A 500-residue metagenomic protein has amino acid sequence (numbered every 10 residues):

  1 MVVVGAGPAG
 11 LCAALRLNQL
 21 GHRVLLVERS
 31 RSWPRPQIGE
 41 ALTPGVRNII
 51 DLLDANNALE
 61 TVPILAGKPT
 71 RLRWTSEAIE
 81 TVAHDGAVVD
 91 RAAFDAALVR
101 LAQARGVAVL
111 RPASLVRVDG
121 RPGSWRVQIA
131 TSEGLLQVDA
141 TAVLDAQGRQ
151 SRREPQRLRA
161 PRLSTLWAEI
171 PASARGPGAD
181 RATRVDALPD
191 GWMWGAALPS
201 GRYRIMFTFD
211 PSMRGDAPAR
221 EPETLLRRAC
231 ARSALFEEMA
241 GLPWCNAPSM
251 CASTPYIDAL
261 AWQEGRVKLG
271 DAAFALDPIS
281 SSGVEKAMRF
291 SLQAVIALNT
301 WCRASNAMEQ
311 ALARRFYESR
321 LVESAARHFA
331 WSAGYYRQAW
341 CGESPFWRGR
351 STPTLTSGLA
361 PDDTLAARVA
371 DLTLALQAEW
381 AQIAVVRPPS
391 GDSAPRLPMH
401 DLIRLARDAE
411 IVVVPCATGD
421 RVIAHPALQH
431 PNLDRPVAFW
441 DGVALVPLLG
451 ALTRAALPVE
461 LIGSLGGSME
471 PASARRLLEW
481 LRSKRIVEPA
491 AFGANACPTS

Functional and structural regions predicted by a protein language model:
M1-A9: Beta1/beta-strand and adjacent pyrophosphate-binding region of the FAD-binding site in flavoprotein oxidoreductases
N18-I38: Glycine-rich FAD pyrophosphate-binding loop
L20, L101-A240: Predominantly flavin-linked oxidoreductase catalytic cores and closely associated redox partners
R47, D51-A97: A conserved beta-strand/loop capping segment in the N-terminal third of enzymes that catalyze redox or closely related
G215-R303, M308-A333, A339-C341: FAD/FMN-dependent oxidoreductases across multiple families
N299-A394: C-terminal helical "tail/cap" subdomain of flavin- and related membrane-associated enzymes
A367-A451, R475, E479, E488-S500: Acidic, low-complexity/disordered tracts enriched in E/D and polar residues
L449-E460: Short capping segments at the starts of secondary-structure elements
